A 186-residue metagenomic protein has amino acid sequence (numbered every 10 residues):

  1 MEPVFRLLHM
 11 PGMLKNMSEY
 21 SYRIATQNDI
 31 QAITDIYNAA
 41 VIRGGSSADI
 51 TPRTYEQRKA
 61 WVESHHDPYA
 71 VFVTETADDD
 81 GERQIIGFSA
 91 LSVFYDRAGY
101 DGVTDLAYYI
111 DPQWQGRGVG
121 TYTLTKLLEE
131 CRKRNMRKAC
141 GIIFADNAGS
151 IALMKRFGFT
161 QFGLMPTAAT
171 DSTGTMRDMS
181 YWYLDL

Functional and structural regions predicted by a protein language model:
S21-I33: A short beta-loop-alpha structural element at the N-terminal edge of CoA-dependent acyl/N-acetyltransferase catalytic
T34-W61: Conserved GNAT-fold acetyl-CoA-binding loop/helix
Y37, M154, F159: Conserved active-site tyrosine of GNAT-family acetyltransferases
T51-Q113, L124-T125, D185: Acetyl-CoA-dependent GNAT
A90-V93, A98, C140-I143, T160-R177: Conserved catalytic-core motifs of GNAT/GCN5-like acyltransferases
I110, G116-K133, A152-R156: Conserved acetyl-CoA-binding loop-helix of GNAT-fold acetyltransferases
C131-I143: Conserved GNAT acetyl-CoA-binding A-motif
G141-I151: Conserved beta-strand-loop-alpha-helix junction that forms the acyl-donor binding cleft
